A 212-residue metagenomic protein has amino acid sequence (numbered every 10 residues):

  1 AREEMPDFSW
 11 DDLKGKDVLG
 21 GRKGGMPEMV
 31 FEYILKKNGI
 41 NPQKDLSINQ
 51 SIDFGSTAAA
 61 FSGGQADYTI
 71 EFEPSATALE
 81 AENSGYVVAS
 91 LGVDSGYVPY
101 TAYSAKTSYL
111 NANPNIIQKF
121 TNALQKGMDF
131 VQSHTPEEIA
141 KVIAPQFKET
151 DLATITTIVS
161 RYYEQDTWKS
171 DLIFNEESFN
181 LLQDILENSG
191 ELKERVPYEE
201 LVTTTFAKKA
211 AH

Functional and structural regions predicted by a protein language model:
A1-Q65, E73-E82, A89, T107 (+1 more regions): A conserved helix-loop-strand patch within extracytoplasmic ligand-binding domains of the periplasmic binding
R22, K44-D45, I70, V88 (+3 more regions): A generic structural-conservation signal
D53-Q146: Pocket-lining segment of extracytoplasmic ligand-binding domains
F54-T57, E149, T205-A210: Short, mixed-charge aromatic SLiMs
K106, N175, T203-T205: Residue-level signal for threonine
N111-L192: Secondary-structure end/capping motifs
N180-H212: Conserved C-terminal helix/tail region of periplasmic/extracytoplasmic solute-binding proteins
